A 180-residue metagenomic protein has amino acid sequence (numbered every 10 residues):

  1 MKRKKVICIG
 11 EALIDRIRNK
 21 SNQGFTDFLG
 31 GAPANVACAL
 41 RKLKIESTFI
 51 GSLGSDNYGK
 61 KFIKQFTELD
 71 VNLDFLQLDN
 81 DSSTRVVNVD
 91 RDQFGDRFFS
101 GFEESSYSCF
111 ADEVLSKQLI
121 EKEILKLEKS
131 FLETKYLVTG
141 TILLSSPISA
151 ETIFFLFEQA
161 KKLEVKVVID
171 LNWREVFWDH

Functional and structural regions predicted by a protein language model:
M1-N72, F99: Glycine-rich phosphate/adenosyl-contacting loop at the front of the ribokinase-like
K2, K129-K135, K161-L163: Glycine-rich phosphate/diphosphate-binding loops that line cofactor/substrate pockets in enzymes
K5, D74-L76, E164: Short acidic capping loops at alpha-helix termini that bridge into adjacent secondary structure
I9-A12, R16, L53, E104 (+2 more regions): Fold-independent oxyanion-binding glycine-rich loops and adjacent beta-strand/coil segments at enzyme active sites
T26, S106-K117, L144-S146, W173-D179: Short, flexible loop segments at the rims of nucleotide/cofactor-binding pockets, characterized by
N35-C38, L132, E158: A broad detector of short, well-ordered amphipathic alpha-helices that serve as recognition/interaction surfaces
E46-T139: Conserved N-terminal subdomain of the carbohydrate kinase-like
Y136-H180: Conserved beta-alpha-beta core of the PfkB/ribokinase-like small-molecule kinase fold
